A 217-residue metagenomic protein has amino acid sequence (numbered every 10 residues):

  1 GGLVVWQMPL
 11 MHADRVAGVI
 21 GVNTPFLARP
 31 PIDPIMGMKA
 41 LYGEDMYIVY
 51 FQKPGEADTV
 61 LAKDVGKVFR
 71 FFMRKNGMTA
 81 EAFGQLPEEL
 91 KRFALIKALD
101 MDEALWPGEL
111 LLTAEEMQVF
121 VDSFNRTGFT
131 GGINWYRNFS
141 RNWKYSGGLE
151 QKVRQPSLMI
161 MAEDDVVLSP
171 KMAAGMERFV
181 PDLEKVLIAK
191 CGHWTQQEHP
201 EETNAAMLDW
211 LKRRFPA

Functional and structural regions predicted by a protein language model:
G1-G2, H193: Conserved phosphate-binding and hydrolysis motifs of nucleotide-dependent enzymes
L3-D182, L187, R213: Flexible "cap/lid" subdomain of the alpha/beta-hydrolase fold that forms the substrate-access gate
D182-A217: Catalytic active-site module of serine/aspartate enzymes centered on a nucleophile-bearing elbow/loop
